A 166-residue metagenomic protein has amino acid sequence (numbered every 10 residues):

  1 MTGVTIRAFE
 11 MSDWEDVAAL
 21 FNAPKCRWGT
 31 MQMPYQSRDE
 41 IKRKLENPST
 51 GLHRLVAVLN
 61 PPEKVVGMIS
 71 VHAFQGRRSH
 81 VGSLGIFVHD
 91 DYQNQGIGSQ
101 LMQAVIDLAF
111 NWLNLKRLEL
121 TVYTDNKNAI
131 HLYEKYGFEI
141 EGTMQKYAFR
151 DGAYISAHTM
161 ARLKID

Functional and structural regions predicted by a protein language model:
A8-S12, T30-Q93, L108, L163-I165: Acetyl-CoA-dependent GNAT
D16, S83, N128: Amphipathic alpha-helical recognition patches that constitute DNA-binding helices
A19-Y35: Helix-loop element at the rim of GNAT/NAT acetyltransferase active sites that forms part of the acceptor-substrate
N94-A109, I130-K135: Conserved acetyl-CoA-binding loop-helix of GNAT-fold acetyltransferases
F110-T121: Conserved GNAT acetyl-CoA-binding A-motif
E119-V122, E134, E139-I155: Conserved catalytic-core motifs of GNAT/GCN5-like acyltransferases
A153-D166: Terminal substrate-recognition subdomain of acyl/acetyltransferases
